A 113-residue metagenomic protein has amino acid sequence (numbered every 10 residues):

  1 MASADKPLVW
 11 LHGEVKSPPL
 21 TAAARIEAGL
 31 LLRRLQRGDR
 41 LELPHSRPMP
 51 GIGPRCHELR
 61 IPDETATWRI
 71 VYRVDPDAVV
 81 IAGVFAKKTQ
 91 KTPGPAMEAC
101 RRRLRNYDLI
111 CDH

Functional and structural regions predicted by a protein language model:
M1-T67, P76-V79, A86-H113: Basic, Lys/Arg-enriched alpha-helical interface segments
